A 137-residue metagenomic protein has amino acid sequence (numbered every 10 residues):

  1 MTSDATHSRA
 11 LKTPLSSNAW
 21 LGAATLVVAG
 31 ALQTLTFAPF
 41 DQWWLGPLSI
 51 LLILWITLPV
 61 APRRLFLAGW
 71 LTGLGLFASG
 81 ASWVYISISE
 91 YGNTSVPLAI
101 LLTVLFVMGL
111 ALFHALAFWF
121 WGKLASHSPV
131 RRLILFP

Functional and structural regions predicted by a protein language model:
T2-P137: Membrane-embedded alpha-helical bundles of multi-pass enzymes that act on lipidic or dolichyl-linked glycan substrates
